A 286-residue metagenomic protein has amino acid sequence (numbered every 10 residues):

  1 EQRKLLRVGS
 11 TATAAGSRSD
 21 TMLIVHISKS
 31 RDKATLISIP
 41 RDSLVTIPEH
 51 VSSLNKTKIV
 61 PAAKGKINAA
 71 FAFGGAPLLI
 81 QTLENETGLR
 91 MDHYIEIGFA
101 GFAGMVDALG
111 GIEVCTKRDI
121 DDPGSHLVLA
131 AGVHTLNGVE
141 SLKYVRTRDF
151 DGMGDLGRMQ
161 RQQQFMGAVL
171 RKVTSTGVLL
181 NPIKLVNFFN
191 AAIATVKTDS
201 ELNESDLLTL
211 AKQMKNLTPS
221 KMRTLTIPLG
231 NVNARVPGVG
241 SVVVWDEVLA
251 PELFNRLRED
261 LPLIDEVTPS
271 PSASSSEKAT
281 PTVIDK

Functional and structural regions predicted by a protein language model:
E1-K286: Non-catalytic, solvent-exposed segments at the cell envelope interface
